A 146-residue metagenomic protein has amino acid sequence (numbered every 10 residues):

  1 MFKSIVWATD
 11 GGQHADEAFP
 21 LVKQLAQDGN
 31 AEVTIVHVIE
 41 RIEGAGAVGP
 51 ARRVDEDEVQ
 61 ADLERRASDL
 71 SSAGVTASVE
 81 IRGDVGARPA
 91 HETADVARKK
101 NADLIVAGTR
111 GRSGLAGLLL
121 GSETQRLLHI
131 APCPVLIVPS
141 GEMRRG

Functional and structural regions predicted by a protein language model:
M1-G49, R53, V75-S78: Small/aliphatic-rich secondary-structure junction motif
V22, R66, T93, L127: Aromatic/hydrophobic pocket-lining residues that form π-stacking "cages" and hydrophobic walls in ligand
Q24-Q27, R98-K99, H129: Solvent-exposed polar/charged
H37, I81-G83, P139: Residue-level recognition of beta-strand->loop/alpha-helix junctions
H37-R65, R88, E92, V96 (+1 more regions): Acidic, proline/glycine-rich short linear motifs
S71-I105, Q125, M143-G146: Structural beta-alpha unit
L104-R126, I130, S140-G146: Glycine-rich, Arg-bearing micro-motifs that act as flexible, cationic patches
